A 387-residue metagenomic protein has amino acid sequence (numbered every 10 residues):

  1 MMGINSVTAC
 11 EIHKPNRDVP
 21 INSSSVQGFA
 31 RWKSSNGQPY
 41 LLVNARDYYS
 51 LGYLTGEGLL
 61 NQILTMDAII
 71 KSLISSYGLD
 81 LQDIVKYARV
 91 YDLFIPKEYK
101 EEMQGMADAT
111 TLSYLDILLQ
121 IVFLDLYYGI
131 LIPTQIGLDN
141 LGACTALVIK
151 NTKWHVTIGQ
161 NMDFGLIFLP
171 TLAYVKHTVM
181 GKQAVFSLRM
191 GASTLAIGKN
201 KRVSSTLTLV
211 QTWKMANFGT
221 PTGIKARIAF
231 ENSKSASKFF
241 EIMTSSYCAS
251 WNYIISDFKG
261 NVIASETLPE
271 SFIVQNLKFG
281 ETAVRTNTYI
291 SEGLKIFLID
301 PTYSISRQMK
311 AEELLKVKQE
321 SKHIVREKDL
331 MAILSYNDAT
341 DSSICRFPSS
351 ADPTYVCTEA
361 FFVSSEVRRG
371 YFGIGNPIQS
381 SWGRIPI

Functional and structural regions predicted by a protein language model:
M1-N5: Classical Sec-dependent N-terminal signal peptides that target proteins to the secretory pathway
V7-A143, F230-I387: C-terminus-biased signal that marks the final domain/tail of proteins
L126-K225, E359: Internal mixed beta-strand/loop scaffold within catalytic domains of large alpha/beta enzymes
